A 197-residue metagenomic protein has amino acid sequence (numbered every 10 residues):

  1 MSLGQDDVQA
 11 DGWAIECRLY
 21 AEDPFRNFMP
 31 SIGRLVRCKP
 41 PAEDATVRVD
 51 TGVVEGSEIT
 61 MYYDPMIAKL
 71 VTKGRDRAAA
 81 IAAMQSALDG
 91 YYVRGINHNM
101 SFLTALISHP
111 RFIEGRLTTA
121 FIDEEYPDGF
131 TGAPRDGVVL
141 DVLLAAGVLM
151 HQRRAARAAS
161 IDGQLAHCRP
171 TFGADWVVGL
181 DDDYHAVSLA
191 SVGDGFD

Functional and structural regions predicted by a protein language model:
M1-D197: Catalytic cores of soluble metabolic enzymes centered on carboxylation/carboxyl-transfer
